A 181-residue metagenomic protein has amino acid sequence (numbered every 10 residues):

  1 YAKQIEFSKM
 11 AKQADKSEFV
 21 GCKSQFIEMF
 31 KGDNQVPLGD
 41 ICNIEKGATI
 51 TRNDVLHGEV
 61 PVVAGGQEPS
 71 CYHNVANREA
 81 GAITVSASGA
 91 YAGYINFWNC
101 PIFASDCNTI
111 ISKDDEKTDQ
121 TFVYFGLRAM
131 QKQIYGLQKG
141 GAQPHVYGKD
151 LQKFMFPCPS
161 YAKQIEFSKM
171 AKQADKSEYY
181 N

Functional and structural regions predicted by a protein language model:
Y1-G66, K153, C158-N181: Non-catalytic DNA-recognition/assembly elements of restriction-modification systems
A64-R128, K139-G140, H145-L151: A short beta-sheet element
